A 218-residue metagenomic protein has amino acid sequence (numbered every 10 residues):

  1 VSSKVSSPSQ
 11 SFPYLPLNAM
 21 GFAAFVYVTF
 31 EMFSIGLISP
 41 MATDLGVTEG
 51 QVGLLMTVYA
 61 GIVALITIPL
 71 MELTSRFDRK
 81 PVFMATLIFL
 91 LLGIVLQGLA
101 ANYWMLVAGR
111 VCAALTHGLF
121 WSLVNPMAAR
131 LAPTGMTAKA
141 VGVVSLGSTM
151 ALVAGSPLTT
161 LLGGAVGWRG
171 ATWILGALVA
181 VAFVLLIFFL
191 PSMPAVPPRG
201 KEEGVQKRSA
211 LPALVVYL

Functional and structural regions predicted by a protein language model:
P16-E49, T67: Extracytoplasmic
M32, A60-I68, L152-V153: Residue-level signature of mid-helix packing/kink "hotspots" within the transmembrane helices of 12-pass Major
G46, D78, L99-M105, T116: Helix-breaking motifs and short loop linkers at transmembrane-helix boundaries and internal kinks in secondary membrane
L65-A101: Conserved MFS/SLC helix-loop-helix module at the cytosolic interface between two early adjacent transmembrane helices
G93, W104-C112: Paired small-residue
M105, T134-G135, G142-F188: Helix-loop-helix hairpin linking two adjacent transmembrane segments in secondary transporters
G109-G147: Cytoplasmic helix-loop-helix junction between adjacent transmembrane helices in 12-TM secondary transporters
I187-S209: Flexible cytoplasmic inter-helical loops of multi-pass small-molecule transporters
